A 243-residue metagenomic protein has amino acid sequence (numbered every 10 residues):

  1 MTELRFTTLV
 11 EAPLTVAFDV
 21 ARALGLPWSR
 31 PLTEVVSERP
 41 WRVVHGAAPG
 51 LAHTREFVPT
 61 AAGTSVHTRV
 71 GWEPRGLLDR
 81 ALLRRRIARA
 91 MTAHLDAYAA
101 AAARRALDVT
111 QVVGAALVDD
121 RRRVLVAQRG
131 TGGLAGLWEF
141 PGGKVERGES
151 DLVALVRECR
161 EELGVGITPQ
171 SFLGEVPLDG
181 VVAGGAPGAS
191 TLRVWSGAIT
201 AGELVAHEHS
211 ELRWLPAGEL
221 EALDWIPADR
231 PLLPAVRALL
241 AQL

Functional and structural regions predicted by a protein language model:
M1-P31: Hydrophobic ligand-binding cavity/cleft-lining segments
G25-P74, C159: Hydrophobic-ligand binding "helix-grip"
G71-A106, L232-V236, L243: A conserved amphipathic terminal alpha-helix motif
R104-V124, K144: Conserved N-terminal beta-strand and adjoining loop/helix that marks the start of the Nudix/MutT-like hydrolase domain
R123-E161, V165: Conserved Nudix-box catalytic region and its N-terminal flanking loop in Nudix hydrolases and closely related
G166-E175: A short coil-to-beta-strand element that immediately follows conserved catalytic motifs
V176-L204, R213, A217-G218: Active-site-adjacent beta-strand/loop module that shapes the phosphate/pyrophosphate-binding cleft
S196, V205-V236: NUDIX/MutT-family hydrolases
